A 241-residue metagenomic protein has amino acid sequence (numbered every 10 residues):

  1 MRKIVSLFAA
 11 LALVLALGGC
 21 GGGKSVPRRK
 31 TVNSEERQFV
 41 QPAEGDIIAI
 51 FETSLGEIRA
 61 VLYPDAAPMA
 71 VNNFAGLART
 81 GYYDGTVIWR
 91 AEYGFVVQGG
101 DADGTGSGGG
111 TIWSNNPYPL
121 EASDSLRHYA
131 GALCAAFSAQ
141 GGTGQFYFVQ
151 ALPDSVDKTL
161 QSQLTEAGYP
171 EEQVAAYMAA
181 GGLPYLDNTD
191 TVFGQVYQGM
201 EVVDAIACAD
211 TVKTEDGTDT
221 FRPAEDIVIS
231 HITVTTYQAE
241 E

Functional and structural regions predicted by a protein language model:
R2-G23: Sec-dependent N-terminal signal peptides of Gram-positive bacterial secreted proteins and lipoproteins
G19-E241: Cyclophilin-like peptidyl-prolyl cis-trans isomerases
